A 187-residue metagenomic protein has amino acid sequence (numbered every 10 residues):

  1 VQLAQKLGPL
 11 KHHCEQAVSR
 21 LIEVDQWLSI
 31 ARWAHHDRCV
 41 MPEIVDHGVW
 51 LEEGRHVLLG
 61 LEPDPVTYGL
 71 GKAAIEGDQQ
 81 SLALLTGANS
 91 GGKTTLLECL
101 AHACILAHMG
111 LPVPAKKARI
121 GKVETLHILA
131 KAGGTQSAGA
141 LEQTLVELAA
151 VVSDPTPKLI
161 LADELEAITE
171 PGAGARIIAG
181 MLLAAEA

Functional and structural regions predicted by a protein language model:
V1-L84, R119: Alpha-helical coupling/stalk and coiled-coil linker elements that connect catalytic or binding modules and transmit
L85, N89: Hydrophobic anchor at the beta1->P-loop junction of P-loop NTPases
G92-T94: Conserved lysine of the Walker
L96-E98, H102: Post-Walker A alpha-helix
H102-K116: Post-Walker A helix-loop "phosphate-sensing" segment adjacent to the P-loop in P-loop NTPases
A132-V152: Short glycine-rich substrate-engagement loop in P-loop NTPases that contacts/grips substrate
A162-L165: Walker B catalytic acidic pair
A179-A187: Substrate-engagement module of ASCE P-loop NTPases
